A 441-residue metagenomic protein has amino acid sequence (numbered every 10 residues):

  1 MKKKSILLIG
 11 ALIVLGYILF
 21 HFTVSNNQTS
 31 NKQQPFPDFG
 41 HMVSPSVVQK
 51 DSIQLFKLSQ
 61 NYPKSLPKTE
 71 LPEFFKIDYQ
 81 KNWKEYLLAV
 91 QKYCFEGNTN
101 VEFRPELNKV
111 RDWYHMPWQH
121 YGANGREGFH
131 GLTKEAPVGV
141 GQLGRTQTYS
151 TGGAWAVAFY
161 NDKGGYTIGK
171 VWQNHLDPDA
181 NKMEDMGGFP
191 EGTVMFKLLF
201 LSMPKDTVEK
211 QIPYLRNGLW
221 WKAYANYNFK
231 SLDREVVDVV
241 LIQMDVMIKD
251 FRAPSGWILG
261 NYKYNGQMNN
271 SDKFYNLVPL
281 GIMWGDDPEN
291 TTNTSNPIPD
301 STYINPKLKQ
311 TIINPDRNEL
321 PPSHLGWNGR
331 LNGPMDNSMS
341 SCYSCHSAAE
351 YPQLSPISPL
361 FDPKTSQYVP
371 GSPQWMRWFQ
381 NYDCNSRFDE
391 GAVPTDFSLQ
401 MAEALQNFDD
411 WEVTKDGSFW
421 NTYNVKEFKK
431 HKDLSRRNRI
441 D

Functional and structural regions predicted by a protein language model:
M1-I13: N-terminal Sec-pathway targeting helices
K4, Y17, D396: Functionally constrained cores in energy, signaling, and assembly domains
I13-N31: Bacterial Sec-dependent signal peptides at the C-terminal "C-region" and cleavage site
Q28-S341, A349-Q353, I357-D441: Conserved small-residue
